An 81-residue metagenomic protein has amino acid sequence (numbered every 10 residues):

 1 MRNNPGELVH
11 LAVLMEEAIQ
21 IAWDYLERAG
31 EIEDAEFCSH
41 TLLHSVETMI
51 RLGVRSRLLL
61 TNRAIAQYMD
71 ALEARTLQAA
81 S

Functional and structural regions predicted by a protein language model:
M1-G30: N-terminal acidic leader/helix
M1-H10, M69-S81: Short, charged, intrinsically disordered terminal tails
E7, L11, D34, C38 (+1 more regions): Conserved acidic
E27, V46-E47, I65: Amphipathic alpha-helical segments within well-ordered protein domains
R28-A35, E73-T76: Short, surface-exposed acidic
A35-G53: Amphipathic alpha-helical segments that form the core helices of the histone-fold
I50-R75: Short, compact, well-ordered microdomains
